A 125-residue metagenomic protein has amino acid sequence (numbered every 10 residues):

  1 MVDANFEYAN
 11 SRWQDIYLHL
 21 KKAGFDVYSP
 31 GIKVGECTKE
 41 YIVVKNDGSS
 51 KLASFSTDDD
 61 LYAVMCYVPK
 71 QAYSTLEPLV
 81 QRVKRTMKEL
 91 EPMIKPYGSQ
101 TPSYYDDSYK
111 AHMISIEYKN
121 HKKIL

Functional and structural regions predicted by a protein language model:
M1-G31, N46-L125: Charged, amphipathic alpha-helical segments and their flanking helix caps
G35-T38, D106: Beta-rich nucleic-acid/ligand-interaction surfaces
T38-D47: A short, hydrophobic beta-strand-centered structural micro-motif
